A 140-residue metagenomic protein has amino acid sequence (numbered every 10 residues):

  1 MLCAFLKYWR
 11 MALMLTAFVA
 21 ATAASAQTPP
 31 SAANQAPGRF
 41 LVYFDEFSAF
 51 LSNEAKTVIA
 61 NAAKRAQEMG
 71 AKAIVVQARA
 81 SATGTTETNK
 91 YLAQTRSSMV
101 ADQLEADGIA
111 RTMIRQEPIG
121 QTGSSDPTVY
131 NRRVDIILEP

Functional and structural regions predicted by a protein language model:
M1-A36, F50, T57, G108 (+2 more regions): N-terminal targeting leaders that direct proteins to extracytoplasmic destinations
Q27-A33, A62-K64, S124-S125: Short beta-strand/turn micro-motifs at beta-sheet edges
Q35, G70, A78-A80, P140: Short, small-residue-rich loop/turn micro-motifs
G38-F40: Short structural boundary motif marking the start of a folded domain
V42, K72-I74, I114, V134: Conserved beta-strand core positions
V42-E46, F50, T83-G84, T88: Short coil/turn segments at secondary-structure junctions
F44-Q77, A101, E105: Periplasmic peptidoglycan-binding/anchoring modules of Gram-negative envelope and division proteins
A80-E139: Periplasmic OmpA-like peptidoglycan-binding domain that tethers envelope proteins to the cell wall
